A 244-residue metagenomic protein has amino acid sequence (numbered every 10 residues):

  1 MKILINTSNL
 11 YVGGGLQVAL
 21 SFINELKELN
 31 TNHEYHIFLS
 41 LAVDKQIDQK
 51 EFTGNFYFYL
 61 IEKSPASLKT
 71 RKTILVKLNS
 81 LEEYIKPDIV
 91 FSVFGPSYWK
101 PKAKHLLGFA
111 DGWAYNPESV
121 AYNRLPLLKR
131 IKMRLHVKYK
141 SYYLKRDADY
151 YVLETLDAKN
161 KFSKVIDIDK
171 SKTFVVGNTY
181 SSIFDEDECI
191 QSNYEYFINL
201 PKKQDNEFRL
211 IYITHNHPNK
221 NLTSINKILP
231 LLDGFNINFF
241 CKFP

Functional and structural regions predicted by a protein language model:
M1-G13, S21, Y212-I213: Nucleotide-activated donor-dependent transferases that construct or modify glycoconjugates
L4, A19, T31-P96: Active-site donor-binding segments of glycosyltransferases and PAPS-dependent sulfotransferases
L4, F197-K220, L229: Conserved donor-binding/catalytic core segment of Leloir-type glycosyltransferases
G13-N24, F208, H217-L231: A conserved mid-protein helix/loop that constitutes part of the nucleotide-sugar donor-binding site
T31-H36, Q204-F208, L222, N226-P244: A conserved nucleotide-sugar
L107-L135: Acceptor-binding helix/loop patch of EC 2.4 sugar-transfer enzymes, predominantly nucleotide-sugar-dependent
K129-Y151: Membrane-proximal helix-turn-helix segments that form the acceptor-binding/catalytic region of lipid-linked
R146-Y196: Donor nucleotide-sugar binding/catalytic pocket of nucleotide-sugar-dependent glycosyltransferases
